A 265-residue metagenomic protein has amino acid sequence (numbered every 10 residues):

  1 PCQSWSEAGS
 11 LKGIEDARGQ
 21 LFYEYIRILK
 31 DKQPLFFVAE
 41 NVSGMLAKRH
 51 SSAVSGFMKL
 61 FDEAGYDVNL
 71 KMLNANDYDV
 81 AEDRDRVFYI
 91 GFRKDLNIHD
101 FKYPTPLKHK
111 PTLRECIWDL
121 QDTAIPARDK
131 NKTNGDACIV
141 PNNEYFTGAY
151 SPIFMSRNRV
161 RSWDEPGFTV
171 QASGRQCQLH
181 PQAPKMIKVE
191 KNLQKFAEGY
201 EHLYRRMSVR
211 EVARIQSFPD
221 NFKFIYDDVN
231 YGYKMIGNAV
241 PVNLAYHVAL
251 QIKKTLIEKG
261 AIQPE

Functional and structural regions predicted by a protein language model:
P1-G9, F36-V42, Y89-R93, V170 (+1 more regions): Conserved proline-anchored active-site loop of SAM-dependent methyltransferases that bridges a beta-strand
Q3-E7, M45-K48, D79-E82, N97-H99 (+1 more regions): Short catalytic/ligand-binding loop motif for oxyanion handling, primarily in non-cytosolic enzymes, centered on
G9-D16: Short glycine-enriched, charge-decorated loop/helix-capping segments at active-site entrances that position
A17-R18, R214: Short, motif-level signal for alpha-helix interfacial/capping segments enriched in acidic residues and aromatics/proline
R18-F92: Conserved Class I SAM-dependent methyltransferase catalytic core
L60-E63, M72, R86-E265: S-adenosyl-L-methionine-dependent DNA methyltransferase catalytic core
